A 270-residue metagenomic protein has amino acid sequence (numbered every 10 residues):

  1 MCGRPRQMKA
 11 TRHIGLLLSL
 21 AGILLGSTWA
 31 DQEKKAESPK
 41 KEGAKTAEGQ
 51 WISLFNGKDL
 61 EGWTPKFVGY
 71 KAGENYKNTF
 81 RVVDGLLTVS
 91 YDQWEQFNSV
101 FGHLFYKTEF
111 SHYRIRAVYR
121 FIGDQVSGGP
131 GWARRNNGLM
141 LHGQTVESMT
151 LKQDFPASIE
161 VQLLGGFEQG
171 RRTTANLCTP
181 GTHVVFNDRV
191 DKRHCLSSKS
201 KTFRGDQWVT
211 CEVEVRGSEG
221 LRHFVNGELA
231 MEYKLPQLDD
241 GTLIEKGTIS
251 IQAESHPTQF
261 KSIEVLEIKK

Functional and structural regions predicted by a protein language model:
C2-L16: Bacterial N-terminal signal peptides that target proteins for export
G15-G26: Bacterial N-terminal signal peptides
T28-K270: Carbohydrate-interacting regions of secretory-pathway proteins
